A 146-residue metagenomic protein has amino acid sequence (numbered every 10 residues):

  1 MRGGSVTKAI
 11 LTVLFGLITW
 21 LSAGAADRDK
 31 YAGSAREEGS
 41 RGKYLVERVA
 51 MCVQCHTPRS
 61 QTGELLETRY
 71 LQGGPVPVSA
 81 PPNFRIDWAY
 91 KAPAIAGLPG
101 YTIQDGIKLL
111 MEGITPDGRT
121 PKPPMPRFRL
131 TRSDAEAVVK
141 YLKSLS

Functional and structural regions predicted by a protein language model:
M1-T7: N-terminal secretory signal peptides that target proteins for export/translocation
I10-W20: Bacterial N-terminal signal peptides
A25-R48, T62-E64: Electrostatic cytochrome c docking/interface patches
E37, D117, R132-L145: Ligand-binding pocket scaffold of soluble enzyme catalytic domains
G42, V49-R59, V138, L142: The canonical Cys-X-X-Cys-His
A50, Y70-I107, P126-E136: Electron-transfer interface patches adjacent to heme c in soluble/periplasmic c-type cytochromes and di-/multiheme
E112-P116: Glycine-rich, acidic and aromatic/proline-enriched surface loops and short helix-turn segments that act as binding
T120-P126: Surface-exposed aromatic
